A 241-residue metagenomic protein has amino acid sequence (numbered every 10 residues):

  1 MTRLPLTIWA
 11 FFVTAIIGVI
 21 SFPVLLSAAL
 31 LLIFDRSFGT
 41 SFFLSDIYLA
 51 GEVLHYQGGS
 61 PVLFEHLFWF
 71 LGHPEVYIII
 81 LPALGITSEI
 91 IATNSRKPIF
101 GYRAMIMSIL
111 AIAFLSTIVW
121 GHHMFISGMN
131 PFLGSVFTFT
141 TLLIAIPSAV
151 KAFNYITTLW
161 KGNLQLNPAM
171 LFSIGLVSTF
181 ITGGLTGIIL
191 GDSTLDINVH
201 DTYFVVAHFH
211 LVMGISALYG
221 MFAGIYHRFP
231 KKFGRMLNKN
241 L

Functional and structural regions predicted by a protein language model:
M1-L241: Membrane-embedded and interfacial regions of multi-pass energy-transducing membrane proteins
